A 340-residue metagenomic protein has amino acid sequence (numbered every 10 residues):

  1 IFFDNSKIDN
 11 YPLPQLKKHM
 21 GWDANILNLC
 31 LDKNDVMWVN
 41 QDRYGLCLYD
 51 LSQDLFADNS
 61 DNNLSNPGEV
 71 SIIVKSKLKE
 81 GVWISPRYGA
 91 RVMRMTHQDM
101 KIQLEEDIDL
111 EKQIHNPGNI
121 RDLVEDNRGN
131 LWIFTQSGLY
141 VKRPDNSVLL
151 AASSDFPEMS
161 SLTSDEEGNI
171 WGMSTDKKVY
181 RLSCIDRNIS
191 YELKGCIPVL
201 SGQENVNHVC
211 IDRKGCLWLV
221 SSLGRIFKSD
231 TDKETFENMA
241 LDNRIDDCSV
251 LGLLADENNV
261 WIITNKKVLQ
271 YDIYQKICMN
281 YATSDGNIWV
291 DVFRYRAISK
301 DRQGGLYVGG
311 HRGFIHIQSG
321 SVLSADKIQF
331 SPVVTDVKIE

Functional and structural regions predicted by a protein language model:
I1, D42-L46, Y88-V92, Q136-Y140 (+4 more regions): Loop/turn residues immediately N-terminal
F3-K7, D50-D54, T96-M100, R143-S147 (+4 more regions): Short loop/turn segments that connect beta-strands within beta-propeller blades
D4-L16, D23-L27, N34-Y44, D50-D54 (+7 more regions): Acidic, proline/glycine-rich low-complexity intrinsically disordered segments
D9-L27, D42-Y44, A57, N62-E69 (+7 more regions): Residue-level "micro-hotspots" composed of small/polar
L31-N34, V74-K79, E125-R128, S164-E167 (+3 more regions): Residue-level detector of Asp-centered blade-edge/turn motifs that repeat once per structural unit in beta-propeller
V36-W38, G81-I84, N130-W132, N169-G172 (+3 more regions): Conserved beta-propeller blade signature
E167, M173, K177, N207 (+2 more regions): Beta-propeller domains
